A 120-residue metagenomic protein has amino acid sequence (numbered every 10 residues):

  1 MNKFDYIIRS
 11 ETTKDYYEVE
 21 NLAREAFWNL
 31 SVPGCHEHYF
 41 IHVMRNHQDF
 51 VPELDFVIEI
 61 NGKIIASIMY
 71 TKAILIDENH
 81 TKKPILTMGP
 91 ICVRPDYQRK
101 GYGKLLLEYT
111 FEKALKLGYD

Functional and structural regions predicted by a protein language model:
M1-K14, N21: Conserved N-terminal entry element of GNAT/NAT acetyltransferase domains
D15, F50, R94, Q98: Glycine-/small-residue-rich active-site loops that bind phosphorylated ligands and cofactors
E20, F27, S31-M69, I74: Active-site rim helix/loop that mediates acceptor-substrate recognition in acyltransferases
D49, L115-K116: Residue-level signal for alpha-helix termini/capping positions
H80-P95: Conserved acetyl-CoA binding element of GNAT-fold acetyltransferases
D96-Y97, G101-Y109, Y119: Conserved acetyl-CoA pyrophosphate-binding loop and the N-cap/start of the following alpha-helix in GNAT-like
